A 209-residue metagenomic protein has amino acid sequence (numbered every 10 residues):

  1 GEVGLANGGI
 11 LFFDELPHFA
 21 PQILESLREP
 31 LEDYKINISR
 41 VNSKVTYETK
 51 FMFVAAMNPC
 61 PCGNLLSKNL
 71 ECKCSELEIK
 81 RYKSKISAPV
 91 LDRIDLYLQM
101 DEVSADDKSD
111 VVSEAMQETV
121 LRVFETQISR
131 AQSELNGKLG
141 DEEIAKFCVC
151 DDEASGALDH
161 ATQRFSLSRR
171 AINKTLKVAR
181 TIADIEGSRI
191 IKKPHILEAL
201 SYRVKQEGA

Functional and structural regions predicted by a protein language model:
G1-L11, K44: Conserved alpha-helical scaffold flanking the Walker A/P-loop in AAA+ ATPase domains
G8, D14-L16, S26: Walker B catalytic acidic pair
P21-A209: Basic, amphipathic alpha-helical bundle interface domains used for macromolecular binding and assembly
